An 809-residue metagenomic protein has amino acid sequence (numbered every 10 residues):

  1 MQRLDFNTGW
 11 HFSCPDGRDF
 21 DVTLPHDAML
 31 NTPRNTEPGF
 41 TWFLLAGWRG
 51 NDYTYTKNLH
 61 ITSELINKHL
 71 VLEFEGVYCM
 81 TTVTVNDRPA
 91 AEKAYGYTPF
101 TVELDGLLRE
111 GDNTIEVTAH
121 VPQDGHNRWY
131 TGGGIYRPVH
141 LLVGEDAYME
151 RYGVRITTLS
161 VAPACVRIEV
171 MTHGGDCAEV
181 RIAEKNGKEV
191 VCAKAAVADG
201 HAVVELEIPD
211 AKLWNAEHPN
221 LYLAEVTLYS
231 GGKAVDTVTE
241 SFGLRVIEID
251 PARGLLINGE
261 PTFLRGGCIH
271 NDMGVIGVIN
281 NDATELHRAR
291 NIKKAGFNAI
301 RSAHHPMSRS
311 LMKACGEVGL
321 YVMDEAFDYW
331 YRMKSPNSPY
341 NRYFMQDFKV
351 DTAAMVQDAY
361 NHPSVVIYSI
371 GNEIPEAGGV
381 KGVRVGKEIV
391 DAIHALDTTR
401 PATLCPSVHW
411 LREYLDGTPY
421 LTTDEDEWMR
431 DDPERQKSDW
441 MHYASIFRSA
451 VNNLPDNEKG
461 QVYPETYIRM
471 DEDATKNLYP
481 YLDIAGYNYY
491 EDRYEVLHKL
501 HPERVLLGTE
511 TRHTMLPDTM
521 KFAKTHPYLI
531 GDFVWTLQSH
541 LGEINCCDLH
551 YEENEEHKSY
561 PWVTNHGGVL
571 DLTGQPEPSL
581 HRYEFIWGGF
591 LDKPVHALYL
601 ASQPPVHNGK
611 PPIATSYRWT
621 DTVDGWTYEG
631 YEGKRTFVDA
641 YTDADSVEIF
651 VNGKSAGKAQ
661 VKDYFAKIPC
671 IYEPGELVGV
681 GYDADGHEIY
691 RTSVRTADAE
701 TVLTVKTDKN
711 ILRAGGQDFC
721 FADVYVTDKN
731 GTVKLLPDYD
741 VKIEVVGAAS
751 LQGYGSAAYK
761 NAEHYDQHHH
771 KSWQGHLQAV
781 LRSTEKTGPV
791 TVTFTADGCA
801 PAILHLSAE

Functional and structural regions predicted by a protein language model:
R3-D16, N31, G50-R151, H173-G175 (+4 more regions): Accessory beta-strand-rich segments of carbohydrate-active enzymes
L4-N7, H11-P15, V77, Y368 (+4 more regions): Substrate-binding clefts and catalytic carboxylate motifs of secreted carbohydrate-active enzymes
R34-I61, L65-F74, Y78-V85, A91-A94 (+9 more regions): Active-site-adjacent substrate/metal-binding segments within catalytic domains of carbohydrate-active enzymes
V83, A164-A196, A202, T636-K654 (+3 more regions): Beta-strand-rich binding/interaction modules
L104-G106, V204-L213, K667-Y672, D766-E785: Short, hydrophobic beta-strand segments
L108-D112, E169-D250, K667, E673-P674 (+2 more regions): Extended acidic/polar, glycine-enriched regions that form or flank non-catalytic beta-rich accessory modules
E184-C192, V702, E744-K760: Short aromatic-acidic-glycine turn motif
